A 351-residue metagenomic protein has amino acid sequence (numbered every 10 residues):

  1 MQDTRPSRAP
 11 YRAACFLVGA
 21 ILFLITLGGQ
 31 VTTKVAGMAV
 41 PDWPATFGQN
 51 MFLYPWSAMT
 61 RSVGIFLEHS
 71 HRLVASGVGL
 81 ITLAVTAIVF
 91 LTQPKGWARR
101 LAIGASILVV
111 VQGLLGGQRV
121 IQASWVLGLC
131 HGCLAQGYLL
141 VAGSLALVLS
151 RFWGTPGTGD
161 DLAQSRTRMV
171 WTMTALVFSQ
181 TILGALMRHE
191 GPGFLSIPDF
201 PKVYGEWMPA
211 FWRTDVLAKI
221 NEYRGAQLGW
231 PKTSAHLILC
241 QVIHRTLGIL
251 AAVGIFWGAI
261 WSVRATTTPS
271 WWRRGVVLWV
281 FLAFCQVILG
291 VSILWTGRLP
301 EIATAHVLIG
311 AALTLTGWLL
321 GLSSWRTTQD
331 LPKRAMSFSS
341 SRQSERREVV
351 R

Functional and structural regions predicted by a protein language model:
M1-R351: Polytopic transmembrane helical bundles with strong interfacial aromatic enrichment
